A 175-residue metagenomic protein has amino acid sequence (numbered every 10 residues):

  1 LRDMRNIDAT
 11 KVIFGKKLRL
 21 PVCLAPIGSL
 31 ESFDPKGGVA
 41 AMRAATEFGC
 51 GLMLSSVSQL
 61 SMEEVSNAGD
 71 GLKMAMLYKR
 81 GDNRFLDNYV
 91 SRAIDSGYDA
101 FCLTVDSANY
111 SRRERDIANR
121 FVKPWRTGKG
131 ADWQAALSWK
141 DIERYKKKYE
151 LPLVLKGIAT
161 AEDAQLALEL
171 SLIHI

Functional and structural regions predicted by a protein language model:
L1-I94: N-terminal capping/small domains of soluble enzymes
L1-L18, R113, V122-L137: An N-cap/entry alpha-helix motif that binds or orients negatively charged groups
L24, A45, L103, Y145 (+1 more regions): Conserved, mostly hydrophobic/aromatic
A25-P26, M76-Y78, C102-D106, K156: Short beta-strand segments
S56-Q59, R80, A136, V154-A161: Glycine-rich beta-to-alpha transition loops that act as phosphate-gripper elements at the mouths of alpha/beta enzyme
D70-Y78, K146-K156: Short beta-strand/loop segments at the ligand-binding rim of alpha/beta enzyme cores
E162-L170: Catalytic cores of alpha/beta
I173-I175: Conserved small/polar residues in nucleotide/adenosyl-binding loops
